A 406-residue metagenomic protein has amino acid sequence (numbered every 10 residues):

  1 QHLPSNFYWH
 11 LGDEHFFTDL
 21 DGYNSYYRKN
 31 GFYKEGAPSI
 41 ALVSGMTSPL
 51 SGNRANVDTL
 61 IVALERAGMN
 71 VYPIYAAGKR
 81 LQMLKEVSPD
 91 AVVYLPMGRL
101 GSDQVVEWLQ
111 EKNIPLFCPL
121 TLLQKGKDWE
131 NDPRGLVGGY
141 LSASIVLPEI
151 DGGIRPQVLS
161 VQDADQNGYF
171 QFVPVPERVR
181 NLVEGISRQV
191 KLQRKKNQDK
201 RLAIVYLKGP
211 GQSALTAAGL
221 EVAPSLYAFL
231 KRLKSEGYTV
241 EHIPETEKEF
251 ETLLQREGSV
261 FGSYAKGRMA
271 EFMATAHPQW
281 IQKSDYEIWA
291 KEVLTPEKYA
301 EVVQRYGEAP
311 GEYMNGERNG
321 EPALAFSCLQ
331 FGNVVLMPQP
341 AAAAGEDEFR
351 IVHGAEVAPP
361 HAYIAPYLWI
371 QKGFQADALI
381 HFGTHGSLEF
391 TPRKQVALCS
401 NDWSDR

Functional and structural regions predicted by a protein language model:
Q1-R406: An N-terminal assembly and electron-transfer interface module characteristic of large anaerobic redox and radical
